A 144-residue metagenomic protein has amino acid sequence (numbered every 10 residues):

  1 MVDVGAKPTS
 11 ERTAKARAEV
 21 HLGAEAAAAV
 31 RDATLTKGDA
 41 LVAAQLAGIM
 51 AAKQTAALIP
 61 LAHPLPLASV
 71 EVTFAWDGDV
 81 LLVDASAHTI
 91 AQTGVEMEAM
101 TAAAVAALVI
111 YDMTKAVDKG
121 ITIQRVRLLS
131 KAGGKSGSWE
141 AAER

Functional and structural regions predicted by a protein language model:
M1-L41, L46-L61, A68-R144: C-terminal binding/interaction regions
